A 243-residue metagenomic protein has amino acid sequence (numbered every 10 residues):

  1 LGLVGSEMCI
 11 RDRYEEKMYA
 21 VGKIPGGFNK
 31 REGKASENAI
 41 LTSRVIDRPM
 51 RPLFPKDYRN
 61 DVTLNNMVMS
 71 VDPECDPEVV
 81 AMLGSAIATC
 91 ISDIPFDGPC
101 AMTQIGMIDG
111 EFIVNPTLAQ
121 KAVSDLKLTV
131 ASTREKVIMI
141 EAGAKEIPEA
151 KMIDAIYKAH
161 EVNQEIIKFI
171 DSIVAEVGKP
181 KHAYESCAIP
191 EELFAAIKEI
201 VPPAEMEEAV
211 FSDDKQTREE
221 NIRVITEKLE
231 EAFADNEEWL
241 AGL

Functional and structural regions predicted by a protein language model:
G2-V4, M8-I10: Short, small-residue-biased leader/transition segments that mark boundaries at the very start of proteins
D12, T42-D57, L126-A131: Structured alpha-helical segments in the cores of large, soluble enzyme domains
P25-N29, D47, D57-V71, M139-E141: Glycine- and acidic-rich phosphate- and metal-coordinating loops
P49, V80-S92, A155, V162-I166 (+2 more regions): Stable alpha-helical structural segments in soluble proteins, enriched in small hydrophobic residues
L53-V62, D97-P99, I166-Y184, Q216 (+1 more regions): Flexible, glycine/charged-enriched surface loops at secondary-structure junctions
D61-V114: Gly/Ser-rich oxyanion-binding loop with an adjacent helix/lid that shapes the negatively charged ligand pocket
D93-A209: Mobile "lid/hinge" segments at catalytic clefts and subdomain interfaces of large enzymes
I189-L243: Noncatalytic alpha-helical scaffolds and linker/capping helices
